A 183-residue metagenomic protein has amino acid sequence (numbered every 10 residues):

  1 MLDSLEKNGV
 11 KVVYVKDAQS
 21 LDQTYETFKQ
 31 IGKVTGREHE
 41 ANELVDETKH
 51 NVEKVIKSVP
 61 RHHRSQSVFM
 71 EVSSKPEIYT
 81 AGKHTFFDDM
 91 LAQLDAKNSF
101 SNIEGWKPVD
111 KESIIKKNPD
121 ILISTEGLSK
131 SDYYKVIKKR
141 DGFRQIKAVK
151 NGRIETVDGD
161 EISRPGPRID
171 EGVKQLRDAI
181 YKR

Functional and structural regions predicted by a protein language model:
M1-K75, F100-N102, G152-R183: Extracytoplasmic substrate-binding proteins
M1-V34, D110-Q145: Acidic/His-rich segments in extracytoplasmic proteins that coordinate ligands and/or metal ions
K29, D88-D89, E112, K174: Active-site phosphate/pyrophosphate- and oxyanion-stabilizing loops and adjacent acidic/basic residues in soluble
P76-A81, S124, S131-D132, R164-G166: Short, solvent-exposed loop/turn elements at domain surfaces
K83-K107, E126, T156: His/Asp/Glu-enriched short active-site or ligand-binding loop at hydrolase and phosphoryl-transfer sites
K97, N102-W106, S113, L128 (+3 more regions): Acidic/histidine-enriched, beta-strand-rich ligand/metal-binding domains
Q145-N151: BRCT (BRCA1 C-terminal) phosphopeptide-binding modules in DNA damage response/checkpoint, repair, replication
